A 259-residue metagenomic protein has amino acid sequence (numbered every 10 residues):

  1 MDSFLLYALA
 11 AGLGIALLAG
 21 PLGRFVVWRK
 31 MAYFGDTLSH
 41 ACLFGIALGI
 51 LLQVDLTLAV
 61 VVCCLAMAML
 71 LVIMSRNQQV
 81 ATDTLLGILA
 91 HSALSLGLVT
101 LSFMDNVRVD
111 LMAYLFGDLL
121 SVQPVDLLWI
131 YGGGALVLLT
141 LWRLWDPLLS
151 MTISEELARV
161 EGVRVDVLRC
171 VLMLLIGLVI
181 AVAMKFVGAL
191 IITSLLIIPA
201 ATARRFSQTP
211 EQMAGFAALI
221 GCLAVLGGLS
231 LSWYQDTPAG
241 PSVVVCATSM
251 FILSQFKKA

Functional and structural regions predicted by a protein language model:
M1, L115-L120, I220-K257: C-terminal binding/interaction regions
M1-L17: Membrane-interfacial amphipathic/re-entrant helices at transmembrane-helix boundaries
L6, R76-Q78, L86-D146: Transmembrane helix-bundle core of multi-pass membrane transporters and related energy-transducing complexes
L9-G14, T57-V62, G87-I88, L127-G132 (+3 more regions): Hydrophobic alpha-helical transmembrane segments
R24-V107, A203-G215, S232-Y234, A259: Short loop segments and helix-boundary regions at transmembrane helix junctions of multi-pass inner-membrane proteins
H40-L51, L89-L101, S121, V165-C170 (+3 more regions): Small-residue-rich segments of transmembrane alpha-helices in multi-pass membrane proteins, especially helix faces
L139-L172: Membrane-helix/interface signature in polytopic inner-membrane proteins
I192-P241: Transmembrane alpha-helical segments in multi-pass inner-membrane proteins
